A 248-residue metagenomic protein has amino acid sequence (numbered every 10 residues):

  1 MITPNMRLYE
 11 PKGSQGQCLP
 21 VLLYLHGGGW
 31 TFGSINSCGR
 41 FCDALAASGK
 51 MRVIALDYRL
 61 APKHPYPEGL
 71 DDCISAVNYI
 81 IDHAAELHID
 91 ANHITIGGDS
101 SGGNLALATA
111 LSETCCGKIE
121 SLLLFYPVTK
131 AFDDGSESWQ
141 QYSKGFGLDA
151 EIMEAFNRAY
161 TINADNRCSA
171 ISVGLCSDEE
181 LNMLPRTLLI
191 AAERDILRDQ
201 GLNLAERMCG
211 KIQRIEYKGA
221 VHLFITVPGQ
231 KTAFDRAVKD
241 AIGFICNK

Functional and structural regions predicted by a protein language model:
I2-K248: Alpha/beta-hydrolase superfamily serine-hydrolase fold, recognizing
